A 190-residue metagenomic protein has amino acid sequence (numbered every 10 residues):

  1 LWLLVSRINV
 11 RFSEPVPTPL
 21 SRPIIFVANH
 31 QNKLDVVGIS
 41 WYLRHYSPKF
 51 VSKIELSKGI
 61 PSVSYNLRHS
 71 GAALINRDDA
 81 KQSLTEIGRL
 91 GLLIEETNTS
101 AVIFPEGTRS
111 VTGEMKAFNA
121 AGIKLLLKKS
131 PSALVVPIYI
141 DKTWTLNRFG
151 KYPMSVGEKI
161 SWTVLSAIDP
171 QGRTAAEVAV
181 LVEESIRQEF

Functional and structural regions predicted by a protein language model:
L1-I8: Transmembrane alpha-helices and immediately adjacent membrane-cytoplasm interface residues in multi-pass integral
V5, L20-D79: Catalytic core of membrane glycerolipid acyltransferases/transacylases, capturing the structured, soluble-facing
R11-L20, L93, P131-S132, T163 (+1 more regions): Membrane-interfacial terminal anchoring regions of lipid-handling membrane enzymes
F12, A73-N76, P170: Short acidic-hydrophobic, aromatic-tinged amphipathic segments that line or gate anion-handling sites
P23-I25, A72, N98-F104, L134: Residue-level preference for the first positions of well-ordered beta-strands
R44, I94-E95, L127: Residue-level signal for alpha-helix termini/capping positions
P61-S64, S100-V102, T108-E177: A cross-family acyltransferase "interaction/gating" segment
S83, G91, E106-V111: Soluble extracytoplasmic domains of inner/organellar membrane proteins
